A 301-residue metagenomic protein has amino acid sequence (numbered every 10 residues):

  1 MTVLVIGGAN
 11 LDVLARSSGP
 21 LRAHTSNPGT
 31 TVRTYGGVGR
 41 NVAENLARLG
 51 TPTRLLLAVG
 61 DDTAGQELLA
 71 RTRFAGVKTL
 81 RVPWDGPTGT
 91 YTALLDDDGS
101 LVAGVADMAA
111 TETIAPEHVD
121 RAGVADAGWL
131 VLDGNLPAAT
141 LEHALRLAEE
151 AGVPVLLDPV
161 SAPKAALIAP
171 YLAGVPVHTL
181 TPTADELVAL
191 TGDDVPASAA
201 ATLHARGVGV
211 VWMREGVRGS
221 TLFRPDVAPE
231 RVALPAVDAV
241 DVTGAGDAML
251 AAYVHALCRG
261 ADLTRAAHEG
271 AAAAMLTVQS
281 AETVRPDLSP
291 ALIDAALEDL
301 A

Functional and structural regions predicted by a protein language model:
M1-L56, T63-A70, Y91, A239: Glycine-rich phosphate/adenosyl-contacting loop at the front of the ribokinase-like
T2-V3, G128-W129, T179, V210: Structural motif
V3-L4, N27, P196-A301: Conserved phosphate-binding/catalytic region of the ribokinase-like
A47-R48, E149, H204, C258: Gly/Ala-rich phosphate-binding loop of Rossmann-like dinucleotide-binding domains, activating on the conserved
A58, A93-W129, G134: Conserved phosphate-binding/catalytic loop of the ribokinase/pfkB sugar-kinase fold
R71-D85: A glycine-rich helix N-cap at a beta->alpha junction
L145-E230, D238: Conserved phosphate/ATP/ADP-binding segment of small-molecule kinases
